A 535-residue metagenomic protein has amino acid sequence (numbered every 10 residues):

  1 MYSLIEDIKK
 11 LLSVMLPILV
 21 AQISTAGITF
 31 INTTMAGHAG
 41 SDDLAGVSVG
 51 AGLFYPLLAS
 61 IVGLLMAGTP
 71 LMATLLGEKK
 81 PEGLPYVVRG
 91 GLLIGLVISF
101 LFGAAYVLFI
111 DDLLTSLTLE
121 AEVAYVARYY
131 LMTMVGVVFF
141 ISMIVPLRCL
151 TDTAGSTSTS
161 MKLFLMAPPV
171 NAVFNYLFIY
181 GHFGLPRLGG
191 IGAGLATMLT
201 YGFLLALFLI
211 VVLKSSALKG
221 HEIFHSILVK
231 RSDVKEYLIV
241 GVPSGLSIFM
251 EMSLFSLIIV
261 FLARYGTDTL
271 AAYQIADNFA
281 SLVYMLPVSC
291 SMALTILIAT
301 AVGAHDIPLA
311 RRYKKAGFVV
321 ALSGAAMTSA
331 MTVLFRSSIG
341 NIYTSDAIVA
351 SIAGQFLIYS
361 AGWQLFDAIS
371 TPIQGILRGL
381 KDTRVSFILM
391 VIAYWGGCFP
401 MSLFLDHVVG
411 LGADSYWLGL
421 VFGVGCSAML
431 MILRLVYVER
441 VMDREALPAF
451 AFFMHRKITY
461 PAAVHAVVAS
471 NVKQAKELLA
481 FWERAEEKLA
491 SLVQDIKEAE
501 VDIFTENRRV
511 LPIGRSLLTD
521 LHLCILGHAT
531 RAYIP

Functional and structural regions predicted by a protein language model:
M1-I18, M72-F139, L185-V242, I298-W363 (+4 more regions): Short alpha-helical transmembrane segments in multi-pass integral membrane proteins
K9-T69, A73, V242-L262: Signature of the first transmembrane helix
S13-T29, T133, A167, T200-L204 (+4 more regions): Transmembrane helical elements of multi-pass membrane transporters/channels
G27-A45, L114-A121, L177-L188, F249-L282 (+3 more regions): Helix-terminus/linker motif at the lipid-water interface of multi-pass membrane proteins
T33, L44-A104, I141-S160, I259 (+3 more regions): Small-residue-rich hydrophobic transmembrane alpha-helices
A36-Y55, V87, E122-V126, G190-I191 (+5 more regions): Interfacial/gating helices of multi-pass transporter permease domains
L65, M134-D152, S160-N171, A193-F208 (+5 more regions): Short runs within selected transmembrane alpha-helices of multi-pass transporters and secretion channels
P448-E500: A detector of single, family-specific signature residues that are central to catalytic or substrate-handling motifs
